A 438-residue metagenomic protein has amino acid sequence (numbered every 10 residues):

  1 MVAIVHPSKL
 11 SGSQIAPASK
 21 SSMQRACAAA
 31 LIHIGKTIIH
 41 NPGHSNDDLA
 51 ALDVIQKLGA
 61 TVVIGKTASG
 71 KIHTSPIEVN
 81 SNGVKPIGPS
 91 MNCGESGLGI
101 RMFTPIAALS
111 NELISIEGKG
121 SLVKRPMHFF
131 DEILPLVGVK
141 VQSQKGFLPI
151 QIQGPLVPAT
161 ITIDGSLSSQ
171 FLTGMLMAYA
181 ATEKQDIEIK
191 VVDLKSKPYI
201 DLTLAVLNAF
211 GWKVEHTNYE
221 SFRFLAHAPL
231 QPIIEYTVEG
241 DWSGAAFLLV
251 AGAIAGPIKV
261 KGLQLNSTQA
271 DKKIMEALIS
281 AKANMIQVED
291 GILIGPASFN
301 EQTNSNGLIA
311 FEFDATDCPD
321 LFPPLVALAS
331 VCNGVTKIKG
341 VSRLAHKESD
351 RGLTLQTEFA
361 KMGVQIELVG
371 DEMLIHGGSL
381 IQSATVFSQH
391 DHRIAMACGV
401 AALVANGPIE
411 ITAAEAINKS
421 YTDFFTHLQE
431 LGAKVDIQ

Functional and structural regions predicted by a protein language model:
M1-Q438: Short, structured segments at the rim of ligand-binding sites
